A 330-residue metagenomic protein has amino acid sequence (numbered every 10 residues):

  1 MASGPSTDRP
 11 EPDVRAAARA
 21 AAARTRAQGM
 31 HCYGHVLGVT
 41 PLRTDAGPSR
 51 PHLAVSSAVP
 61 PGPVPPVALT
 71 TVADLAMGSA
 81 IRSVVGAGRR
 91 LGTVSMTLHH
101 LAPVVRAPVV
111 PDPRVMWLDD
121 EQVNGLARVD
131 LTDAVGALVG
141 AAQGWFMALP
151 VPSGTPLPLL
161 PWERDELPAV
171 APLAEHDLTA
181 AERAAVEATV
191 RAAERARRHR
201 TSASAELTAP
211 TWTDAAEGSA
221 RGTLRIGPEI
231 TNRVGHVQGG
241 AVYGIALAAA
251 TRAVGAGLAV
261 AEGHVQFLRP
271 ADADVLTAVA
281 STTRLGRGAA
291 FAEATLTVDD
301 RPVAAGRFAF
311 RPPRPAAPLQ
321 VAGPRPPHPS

Functional and structural regions predicted by a protein language model:
M1-S330: Terminal targeting signals and extreme-terminal segments of soluble enzymes
